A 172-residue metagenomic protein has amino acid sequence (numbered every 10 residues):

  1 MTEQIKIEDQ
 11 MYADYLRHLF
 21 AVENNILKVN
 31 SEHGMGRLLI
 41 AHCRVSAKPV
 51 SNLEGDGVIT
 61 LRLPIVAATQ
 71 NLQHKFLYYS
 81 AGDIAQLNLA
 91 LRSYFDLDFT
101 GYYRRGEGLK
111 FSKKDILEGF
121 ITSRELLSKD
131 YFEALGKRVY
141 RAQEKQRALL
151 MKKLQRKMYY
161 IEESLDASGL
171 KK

Functional and structural regions predicted by a protein language model:
M1-Y79: Long, low-complexity interaction regions most often at the N-terminus
H74-F95: Eukaryotic alpha-helical scaffold "rod" segments
L89-L109: Positively charged, polyanion-binding regions of nucleic-acid-associated proteins
R104-R124: Short, charged amphipathic recognition helices of the HTH superfamily and cognate SANT/SANTA-like modules
I121-G136, Y159-Y160: Short, basic interhelical loop/turn and adjoining N-cap of the next helix at nucleic-acid- or acidic-partner-contacting
R138-K153: Short, basic alpha-helical nucleic acid-contact segments in DNA-binding proteins and DNA transaction factors
K152-K172: Intrinsically disordered, low-complexity basic tails/linkers immediately adjacent to helix-turn-helix/homeobox/MYB/SANT
